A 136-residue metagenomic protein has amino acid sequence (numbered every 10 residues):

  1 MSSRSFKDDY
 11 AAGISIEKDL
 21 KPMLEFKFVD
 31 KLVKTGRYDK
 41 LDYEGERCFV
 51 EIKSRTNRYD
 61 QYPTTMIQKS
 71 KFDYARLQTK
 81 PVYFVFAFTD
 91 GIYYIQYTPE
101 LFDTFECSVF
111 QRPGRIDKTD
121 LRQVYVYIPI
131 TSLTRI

Functional and structural regions predicted by a protein language model:
M1-K34, I92: Acidic-basic catalytic patches of nuclease active cores, encompassing PD-(D/E)XK and other metal-cofactor nuclease
E25-K27, G45-C48, Q78-P81: Short glycine/proline-enriched coil/turn segments at helix->beta-strand junctions
G36, K53-R55, A87-T89: Histidine- and/or cysteine-centered catalytic micro-motif in compact active-site loops
D39: Beta-rich catalytic cores
Y43-R58: Conserved catalytic cores of phosphodiester-cleaving nucleases, focusing on short active-site segments
R55-Q78: Mg2+/Mn2+-dependent nuclease catalytic core
R76-L101: Nucleic-acid nuclease catalytic cores
Y94-I136: Intrinsically disordered, low-complexity terminal regions enriched in charged/polar residues
